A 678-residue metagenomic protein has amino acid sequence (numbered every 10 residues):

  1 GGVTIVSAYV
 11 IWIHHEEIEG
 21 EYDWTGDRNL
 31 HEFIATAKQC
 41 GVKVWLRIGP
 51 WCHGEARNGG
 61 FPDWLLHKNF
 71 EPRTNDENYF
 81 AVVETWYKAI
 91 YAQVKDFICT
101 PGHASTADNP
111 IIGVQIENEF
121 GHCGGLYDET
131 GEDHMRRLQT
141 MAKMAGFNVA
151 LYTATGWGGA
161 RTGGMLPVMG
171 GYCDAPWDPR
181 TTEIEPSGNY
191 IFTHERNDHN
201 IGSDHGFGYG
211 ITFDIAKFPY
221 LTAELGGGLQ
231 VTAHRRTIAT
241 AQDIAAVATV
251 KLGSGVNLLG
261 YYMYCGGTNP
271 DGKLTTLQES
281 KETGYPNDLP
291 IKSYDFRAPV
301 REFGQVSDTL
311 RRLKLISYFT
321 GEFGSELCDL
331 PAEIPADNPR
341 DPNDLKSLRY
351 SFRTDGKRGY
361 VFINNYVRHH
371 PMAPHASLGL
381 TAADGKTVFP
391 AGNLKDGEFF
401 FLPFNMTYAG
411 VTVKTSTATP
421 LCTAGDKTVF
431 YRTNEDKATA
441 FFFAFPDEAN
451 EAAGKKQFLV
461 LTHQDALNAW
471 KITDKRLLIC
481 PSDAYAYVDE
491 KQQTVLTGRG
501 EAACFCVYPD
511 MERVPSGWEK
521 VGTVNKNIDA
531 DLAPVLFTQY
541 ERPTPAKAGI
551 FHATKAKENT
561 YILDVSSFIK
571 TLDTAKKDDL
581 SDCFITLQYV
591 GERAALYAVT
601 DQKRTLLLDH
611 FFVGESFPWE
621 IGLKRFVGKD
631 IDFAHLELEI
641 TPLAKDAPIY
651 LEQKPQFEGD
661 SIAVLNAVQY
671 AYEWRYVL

Functional and structural regions predicted by a protein language model:
G1-R57, Q139, K143-M144: Aromatic-lined substrate-binding rim segments of carbohydrate-active enzymes
S7, W45, Q115, G260-M263: Conserved beta-strand positions in the central sheet of alpha/beta enzyme cores
Y9-E21, G26, G54-A81, G113 (+1 more regions): Aromatic- and acidic-residue-enriched carbohydrate-binding clefts of CAZyme catalytic domains
Q39-W45, C52-H199, F207-V231, G253-V256 (+1 more regions): Active-site region of glycoside hydrolase catalytic domains
K68, F80-V94, I98-P101, A107-P110 (+8 more regions): Carbohydrate-binding surfaces of carbohydrate-active enzymes
K555-A575, P618-I621: Short beta-strands within extracellular/lumenal beta-sheet-rich domains
I569-V599, T605, E637-E639: Aromatic-lined ligand-binding clefts that engage carbohydrates, nucleic acids, or primary amines
L638-D646: Short beta-strand-plus-loop segments that form exposed binding edges in beta-rich domains
